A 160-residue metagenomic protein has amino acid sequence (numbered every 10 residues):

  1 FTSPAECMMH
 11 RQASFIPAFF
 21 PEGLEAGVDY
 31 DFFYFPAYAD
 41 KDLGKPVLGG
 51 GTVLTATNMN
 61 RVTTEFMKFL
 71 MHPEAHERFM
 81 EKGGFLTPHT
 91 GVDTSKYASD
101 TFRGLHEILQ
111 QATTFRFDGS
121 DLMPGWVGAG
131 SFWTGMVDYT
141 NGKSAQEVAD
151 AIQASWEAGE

Functional and structural regions predicted by a protein language model:
F1-E22: Extracytoplasmic ligand-binding clamshell segments of periplasmic binding protein
S3, L24-A26, A98: Short, structurally constrained coil/turn elements that cap an alpha-helix or connect an alpha-helix to the following
S3-A5, P73, G142: Generic structural signal for alpha-helix termini and adjacent loop/cap motifs
M8, Q12, T57-M59, P124 (+1 more regions): Extracytoplasmic/periplasmic, Sec-exported soluble proteins
F15, F19, R61-F66, E74 (+6 more regions): Extracytoplasmic/secreted proteins, especially bacterial periplasmic and envelope-associated proteins
E22-L86: Extracytoplasmic/periplasmic substrate-recognition and gating elements
L109-E160: Conserved C-terminal helix/tail region of periplasmic/extracytoplasmic solute-binding proteins
